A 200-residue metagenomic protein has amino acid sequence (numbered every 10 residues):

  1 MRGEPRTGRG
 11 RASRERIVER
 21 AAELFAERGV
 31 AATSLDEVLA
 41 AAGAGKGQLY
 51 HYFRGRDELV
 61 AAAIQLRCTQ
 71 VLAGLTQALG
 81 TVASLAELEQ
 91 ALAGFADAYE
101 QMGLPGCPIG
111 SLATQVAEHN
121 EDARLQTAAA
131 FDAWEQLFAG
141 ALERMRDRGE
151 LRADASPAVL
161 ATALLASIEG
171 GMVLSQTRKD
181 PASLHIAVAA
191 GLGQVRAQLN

Functional and structural regions predicted by a protein language model:
M1-A12: N-terminal intrinsically disordered/low-complexity leader segments
R16, R20-E58, A62: Helix-turn-helix
A62, T76-P105, P157-L164: Hydrophobic alpha-helical connector segments
Q65-V71: Short, basic, alpha-helical segments at the C-terminal edge of helix-turn-helix-like DNA-binding modules
L72, Q77, E89, E121-D147 (+3 more regions): Amphipathic alpha-helical packing segments from all-alpha helical-bundle domains
E87, Q101-D122: Amphipathic alpha-helical segments used for helix-helix packing
A98, R144, L165-A182, Q194-N200: Amphipathic C-terminal alpha-helical segment
G110-S111, A155-L174, A190-Q194: Hydrophobic alpha-helical segments that form the core of small-molecule binding pockets and/or dimer interfaces
